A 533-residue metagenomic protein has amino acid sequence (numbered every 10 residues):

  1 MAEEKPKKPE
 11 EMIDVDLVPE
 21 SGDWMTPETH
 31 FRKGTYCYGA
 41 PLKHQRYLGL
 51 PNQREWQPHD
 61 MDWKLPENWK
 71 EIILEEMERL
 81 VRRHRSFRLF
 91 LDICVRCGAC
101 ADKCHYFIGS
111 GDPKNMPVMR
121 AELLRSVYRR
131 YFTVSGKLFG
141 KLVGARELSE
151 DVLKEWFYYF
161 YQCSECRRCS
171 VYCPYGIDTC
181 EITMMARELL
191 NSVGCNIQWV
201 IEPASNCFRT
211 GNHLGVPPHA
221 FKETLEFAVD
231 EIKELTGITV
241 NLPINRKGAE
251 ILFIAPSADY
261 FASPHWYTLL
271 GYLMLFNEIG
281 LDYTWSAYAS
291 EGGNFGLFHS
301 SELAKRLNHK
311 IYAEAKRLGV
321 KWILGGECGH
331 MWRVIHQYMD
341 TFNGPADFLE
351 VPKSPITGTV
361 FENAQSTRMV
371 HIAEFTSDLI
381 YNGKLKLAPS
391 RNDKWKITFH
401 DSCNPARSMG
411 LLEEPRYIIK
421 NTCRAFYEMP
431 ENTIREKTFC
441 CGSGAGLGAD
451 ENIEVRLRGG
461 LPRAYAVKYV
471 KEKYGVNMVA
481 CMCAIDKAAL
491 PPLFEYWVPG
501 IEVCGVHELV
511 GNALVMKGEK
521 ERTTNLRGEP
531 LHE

Functional and structural regions predicted by a protein language model:
A2-F157: Ferredoxin-type iron-sulfur electron-transfer modules and their immediate structural context
P9, I13, K33, C37 (+4 more regions): Iron-sulfur-cluster electron-transfer modules
C94-C100, C104, C163-C169, C173 (+4 more regions): Short cysteine clusters
K103-R130, V171-L189, G446-G460, A488-P499: Iron-sulfur (Fe-S) cluster-binding segments and ferredoxin-like electron-carrier domains, especially [2Fe-2S]
G176, Y260-G358, A406-C423, Y427-E533: Cofactor-cradling patches in redox/metallo enzymes
R368-I419: C-terminal amphipathic alpha-helical segment
